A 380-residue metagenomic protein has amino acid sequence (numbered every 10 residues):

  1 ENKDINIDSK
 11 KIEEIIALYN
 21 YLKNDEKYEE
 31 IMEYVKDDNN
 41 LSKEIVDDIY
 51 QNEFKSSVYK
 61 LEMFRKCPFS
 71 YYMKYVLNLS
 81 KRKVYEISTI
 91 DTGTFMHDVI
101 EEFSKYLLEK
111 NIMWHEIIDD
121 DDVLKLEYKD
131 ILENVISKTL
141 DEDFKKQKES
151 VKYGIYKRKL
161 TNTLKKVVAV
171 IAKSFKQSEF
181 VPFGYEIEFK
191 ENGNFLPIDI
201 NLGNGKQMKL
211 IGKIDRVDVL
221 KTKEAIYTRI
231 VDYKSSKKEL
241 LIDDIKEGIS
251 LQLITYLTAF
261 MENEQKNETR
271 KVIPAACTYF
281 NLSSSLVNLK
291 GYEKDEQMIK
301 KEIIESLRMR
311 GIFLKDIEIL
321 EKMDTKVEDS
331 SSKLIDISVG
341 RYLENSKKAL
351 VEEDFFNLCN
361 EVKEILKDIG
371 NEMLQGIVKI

Functional and structural regions predicted by a protein language model:
E1-I380: Structural signature of nuclease core domains in nucleic-acid processing machines
